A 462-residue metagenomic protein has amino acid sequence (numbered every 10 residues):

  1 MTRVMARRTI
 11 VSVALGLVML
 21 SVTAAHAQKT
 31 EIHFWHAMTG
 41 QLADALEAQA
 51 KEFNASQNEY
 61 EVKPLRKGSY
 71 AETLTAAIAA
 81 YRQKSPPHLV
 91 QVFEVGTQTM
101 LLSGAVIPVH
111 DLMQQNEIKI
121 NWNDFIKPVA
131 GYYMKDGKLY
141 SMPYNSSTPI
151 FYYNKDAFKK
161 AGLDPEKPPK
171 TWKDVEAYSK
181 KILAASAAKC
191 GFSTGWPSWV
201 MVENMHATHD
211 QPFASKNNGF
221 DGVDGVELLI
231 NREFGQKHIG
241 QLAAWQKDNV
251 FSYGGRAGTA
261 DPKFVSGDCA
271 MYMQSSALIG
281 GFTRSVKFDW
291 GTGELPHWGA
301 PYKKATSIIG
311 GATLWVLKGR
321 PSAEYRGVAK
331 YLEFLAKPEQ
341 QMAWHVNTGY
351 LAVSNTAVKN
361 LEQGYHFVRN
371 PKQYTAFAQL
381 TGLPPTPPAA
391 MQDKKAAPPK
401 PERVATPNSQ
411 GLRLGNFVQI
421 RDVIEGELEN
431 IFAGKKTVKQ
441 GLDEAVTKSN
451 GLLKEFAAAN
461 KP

Functional and structural regions predicted by a protein language model:
A37, N204, Q211, Q236-E333 (+1 more regions): Extracytoplasmic/periplasmic substrate-binding proteins
A48, E52-F125, K160-K170, K263 (+4 more regions): Extracytoplasmic "Venus flytrap"/periplasmic binding protein-like
A79, H88, I118-A157, C190 (+2 more regions): A structural signal for short loop-to-beta-strand junctions that line the ligand-binding cleft of periplasmic/secreted
E94-I150, E176, E203-A207, F234 (+2 more regions): Hinge/lid segment of periplasmic solute-binding proteins
H110-F125, P168, Q211-K237, R284-S285 (+4 more regions): Short, solvent-exposed loop/beta-turn-alpha elements that line the ligand-binding surface or hinge of extracytoplasmic
K135-Y144, P149, D174-E227, C269: Extracytoplasmic/periplasmic solute-binding protein
E176-K180, F220-G254: Glycine-centered hinge/linker elements that transmit conformational signals in sensory and ligand-binding systems
L278-F288, G299-V423, N460-P462: C-terminal lobe and pocket-closing loops of periplasmic/extracytoplasmic Venus-flytrap solute-binding proteins
